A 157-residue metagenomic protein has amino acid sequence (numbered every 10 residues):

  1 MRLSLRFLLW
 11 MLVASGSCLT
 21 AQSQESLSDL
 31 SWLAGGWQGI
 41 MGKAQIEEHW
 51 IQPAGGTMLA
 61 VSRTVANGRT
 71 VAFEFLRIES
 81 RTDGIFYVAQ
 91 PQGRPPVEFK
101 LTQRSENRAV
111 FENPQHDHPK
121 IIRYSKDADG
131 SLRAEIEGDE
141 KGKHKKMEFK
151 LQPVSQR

Functional and structural regions predicted by a protein language model:
M1-S4: N-terminal secretory signal peptides that target proteins for export/translocation
R6-C18: Bacterial N-terminal signal peptides
Q22-G36: N-terminal helix-cap/turn-to-beta initiation motif at the start of protein domains
G39-Q115: Central antiparallel beta-sheet cores of small beta-barrel/beta-sandwich binding domains
E47, I121, E148: Short hydrophobic/aromatic beta-strand element in the GNAT-like acyltransferase core that lines or flanks the acyl-donor
A54-T57, A128-R133: A short glycine-rich beta-turn/N-cap micro-motif
L101, S131-R133, E137-R157: Edge beta-strand at a domain terminus
F111-N113, D117, I122-K126, A134-E137: Well-ordered alpha/beta subsegment
